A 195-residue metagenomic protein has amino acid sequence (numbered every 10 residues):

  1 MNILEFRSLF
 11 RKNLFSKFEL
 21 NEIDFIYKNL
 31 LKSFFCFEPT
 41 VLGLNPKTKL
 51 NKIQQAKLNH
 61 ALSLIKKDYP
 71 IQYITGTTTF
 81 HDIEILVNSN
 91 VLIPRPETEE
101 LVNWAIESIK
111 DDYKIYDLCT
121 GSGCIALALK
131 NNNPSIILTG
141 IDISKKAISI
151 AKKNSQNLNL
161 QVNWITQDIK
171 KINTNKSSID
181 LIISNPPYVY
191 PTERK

Functional and structural regions predicted by a protein language model:
M1-L20, I53, E107-D111, P134-I137 (+1 more regions): Short, Lys/Arg-enriched, disordered terminal segments
M1-T75: N-terminal auxiliary segments of SAM/dcSAM-dependent transferases
N2, G121, P187: Substrate-binding strand-loop-helix patch in Rossmann-like NAD(P)-dependent oxidoreductase/epimerase domains
S8, K12, S16, K52-K67 (+6 more regions): Replace "anionic and nucleotidyl ligands
L44-P46, N59-N133, I143-K153: SAM-dependent Rossmann-like transferase core, predominantly class I methyltransferases with a strong bias toward
S135-I137, I141-K195: S-adenosylmethionine
